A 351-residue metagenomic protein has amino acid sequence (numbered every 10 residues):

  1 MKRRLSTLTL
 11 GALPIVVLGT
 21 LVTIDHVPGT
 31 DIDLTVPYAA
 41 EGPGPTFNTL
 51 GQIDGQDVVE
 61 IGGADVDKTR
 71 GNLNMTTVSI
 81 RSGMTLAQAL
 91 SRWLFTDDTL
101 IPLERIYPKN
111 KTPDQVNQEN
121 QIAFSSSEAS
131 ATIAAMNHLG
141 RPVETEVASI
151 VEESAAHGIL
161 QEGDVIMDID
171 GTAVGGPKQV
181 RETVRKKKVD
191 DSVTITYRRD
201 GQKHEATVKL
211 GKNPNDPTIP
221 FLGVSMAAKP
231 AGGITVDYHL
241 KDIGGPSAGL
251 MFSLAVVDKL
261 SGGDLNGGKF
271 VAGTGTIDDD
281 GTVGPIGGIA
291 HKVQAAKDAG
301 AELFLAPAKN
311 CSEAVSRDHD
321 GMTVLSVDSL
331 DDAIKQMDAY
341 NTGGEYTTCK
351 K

Functional and structural regions predicted by a protein language model:
S6-D25: Hydrophobic membrane-insertion alpha-helices, especially the h-region of bacterial N-terminal signal peptides
G19-A40: C-terminal region of N-terminal signal peptides and the immediate post-cleavage residues of exported proteins
L34-D65, T76-R81, T96-V151, K209 (+1 more regions): PDZ/PDZ-like peptide-tail recognition elements
M136, A156, G163-I166, I195 (+6 more regions): Terminal peptide-recognition signature
A156-Q179, V293-A296, G300-A306: Conserved PDZ fold ligand-binding element
E182-S225, S316-K351: PDZ-domain C-terminal substructure recognizer with occasional recognition of PDZ-binding tails
K259, V271, D279-F304: Glycine- and Gly-Pro-enriched alpha-helical subdomains that act as flexible, kink-prone "lid/hinge" or packing modules
A306-R317: Short, glycine/polar-rich helix-capping loops at beta-to-alpha or helix-loop-helix junctions that flank or form
